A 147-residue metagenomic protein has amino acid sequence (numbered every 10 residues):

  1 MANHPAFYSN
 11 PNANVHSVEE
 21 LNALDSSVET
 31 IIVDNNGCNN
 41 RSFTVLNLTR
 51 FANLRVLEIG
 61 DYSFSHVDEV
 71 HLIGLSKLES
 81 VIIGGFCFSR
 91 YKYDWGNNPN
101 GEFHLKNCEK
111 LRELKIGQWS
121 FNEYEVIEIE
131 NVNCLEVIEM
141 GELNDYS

Functional and structural regions predicted by a protein language model:
M1-A2, I138: Leucine-rich solenoid repeat scaffolds
A2-E58, Y62: N-terminal segments that cap or nucleate solenoid repeat domains
I32-S42, N53, E58-D68, G74-K77 (+3 more regions): Concave beta-strand-loop units of leucine-rich repeat
